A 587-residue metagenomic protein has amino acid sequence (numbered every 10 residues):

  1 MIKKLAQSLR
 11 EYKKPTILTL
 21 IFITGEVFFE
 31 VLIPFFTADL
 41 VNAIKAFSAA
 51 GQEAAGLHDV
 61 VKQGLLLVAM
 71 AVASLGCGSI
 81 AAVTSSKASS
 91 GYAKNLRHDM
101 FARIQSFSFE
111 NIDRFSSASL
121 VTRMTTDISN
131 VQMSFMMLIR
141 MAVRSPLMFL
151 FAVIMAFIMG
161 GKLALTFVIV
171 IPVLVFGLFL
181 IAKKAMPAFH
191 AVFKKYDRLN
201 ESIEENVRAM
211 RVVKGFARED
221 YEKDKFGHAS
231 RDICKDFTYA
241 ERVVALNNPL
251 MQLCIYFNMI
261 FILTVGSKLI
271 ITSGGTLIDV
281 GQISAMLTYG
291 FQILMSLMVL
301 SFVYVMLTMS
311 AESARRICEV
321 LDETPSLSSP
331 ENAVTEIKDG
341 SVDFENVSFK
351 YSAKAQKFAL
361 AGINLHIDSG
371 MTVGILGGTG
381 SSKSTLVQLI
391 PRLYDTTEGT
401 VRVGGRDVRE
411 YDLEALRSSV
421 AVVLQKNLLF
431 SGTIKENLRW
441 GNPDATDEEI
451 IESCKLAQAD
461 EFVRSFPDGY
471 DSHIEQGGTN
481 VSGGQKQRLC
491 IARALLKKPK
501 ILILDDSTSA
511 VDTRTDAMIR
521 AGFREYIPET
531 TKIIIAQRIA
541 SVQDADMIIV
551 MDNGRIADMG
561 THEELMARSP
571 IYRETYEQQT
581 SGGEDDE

Functional and structural regions predicted by a protein language model:
I2-R10, F36-N42, A46, V83-S129 (+5 more regions): Extended non-transmembrane interhelical loops and adjacent amphipathic helices of multipass membrane proteins
E11, P15-F28, D39, M136-V192 (+1 more regions): Transmembrane helices of ABC transporter permease
E11-K13, S106-E110, T126-I139, V143 (+6 more regions): An intracellular "coupling" helix at the cytosolic face of ABC transporter transmembrane type-1 domains
K14-D39, Q63, L67, A82-S86 (+4 more regions): Alpha-helical segments in transporter systems
T16-I80, T84, F157-K162, S273-L277: Transmembrane helix-loop-helix hairpins at lipid-water interfaces of multipass membrane proteins, especially the type-1
A46-S48, M155-I169, L178, Y239-R316 (+1 more regions): Helix-loop-helix
E53, E336-E587: ABC-type nucleotide-binding domain
P325-I337: Pre-NBD coupling/linker segments of ABC/ABC-like ATPases
